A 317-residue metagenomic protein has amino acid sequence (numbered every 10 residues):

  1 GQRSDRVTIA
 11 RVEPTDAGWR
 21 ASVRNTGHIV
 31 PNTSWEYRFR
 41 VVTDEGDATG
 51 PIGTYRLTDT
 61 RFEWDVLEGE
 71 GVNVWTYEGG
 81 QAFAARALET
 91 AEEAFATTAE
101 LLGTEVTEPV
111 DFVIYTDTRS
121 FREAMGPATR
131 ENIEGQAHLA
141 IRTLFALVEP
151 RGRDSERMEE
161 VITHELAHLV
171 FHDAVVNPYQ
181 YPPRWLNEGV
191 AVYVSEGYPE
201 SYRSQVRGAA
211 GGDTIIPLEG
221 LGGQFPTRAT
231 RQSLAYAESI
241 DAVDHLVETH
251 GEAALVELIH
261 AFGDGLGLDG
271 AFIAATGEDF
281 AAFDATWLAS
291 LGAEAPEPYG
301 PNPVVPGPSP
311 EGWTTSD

Functional and structural regions predicted by a protein language model:
G1-R61: Beta-strand-enriched, solvent-exposed domains that form extended recognition/catalytic surfaces
E63-P183, E200-S201, G212, F225 (+3 more regions): Juxtacatalytic substrate-recognition/specificity segment
F171, N187-E196, A253-G267: Acidic helix/loop microenvironments that form the catalytic cleft of cell-wall polysaccharide enzymes
A174, Y181-Q224, A274-G292: Post-HExxH zinc-binding segment in Zn-dependent metallohydrolases
R203-H250, L255-L258: Long, well-structured alpha-helical subdomains associated with metal-dependent extracellular/ecto-lumenal hydrolases
I215, E219, T227-L234, E257-D317: Beta/coil-rich, acidic/histidine-enriched accessory regions frequently appended to metallopeptidases
